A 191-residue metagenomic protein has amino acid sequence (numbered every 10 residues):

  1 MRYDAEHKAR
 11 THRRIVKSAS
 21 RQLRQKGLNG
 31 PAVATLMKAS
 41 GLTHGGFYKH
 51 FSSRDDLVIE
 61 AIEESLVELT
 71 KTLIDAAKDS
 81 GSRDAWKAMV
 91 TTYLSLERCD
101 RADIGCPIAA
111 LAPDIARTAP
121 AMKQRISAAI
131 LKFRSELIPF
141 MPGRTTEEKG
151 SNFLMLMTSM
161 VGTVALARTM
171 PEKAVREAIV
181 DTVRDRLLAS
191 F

Functional and structural regions predicted by a protein language model:
M1-R10: N-terminal intrinsically disordered/low-complexity leader segments
R14, Q22-D56, E60: Helix-turn-helix
R14, S18-Q25, T72, S159-L166: Solvent-exposed, amphipathic alpha-helical segments
E60, I74-G105, F153-L156: Hydrophobic alpha-helical connector segments
E63-L69: Short, basic, alpha-helical segments at the C-terminal edge of helix-turn-helix-like DNA-binding modules
A85-A88, C99-S127: Amphipathic alpha-helical segments used for helix-helix packing
P120-A129, M141-F191: Hydrophobic/aromatic-rich alpha-helical bundle segments in the mid-to-C-terminal region
